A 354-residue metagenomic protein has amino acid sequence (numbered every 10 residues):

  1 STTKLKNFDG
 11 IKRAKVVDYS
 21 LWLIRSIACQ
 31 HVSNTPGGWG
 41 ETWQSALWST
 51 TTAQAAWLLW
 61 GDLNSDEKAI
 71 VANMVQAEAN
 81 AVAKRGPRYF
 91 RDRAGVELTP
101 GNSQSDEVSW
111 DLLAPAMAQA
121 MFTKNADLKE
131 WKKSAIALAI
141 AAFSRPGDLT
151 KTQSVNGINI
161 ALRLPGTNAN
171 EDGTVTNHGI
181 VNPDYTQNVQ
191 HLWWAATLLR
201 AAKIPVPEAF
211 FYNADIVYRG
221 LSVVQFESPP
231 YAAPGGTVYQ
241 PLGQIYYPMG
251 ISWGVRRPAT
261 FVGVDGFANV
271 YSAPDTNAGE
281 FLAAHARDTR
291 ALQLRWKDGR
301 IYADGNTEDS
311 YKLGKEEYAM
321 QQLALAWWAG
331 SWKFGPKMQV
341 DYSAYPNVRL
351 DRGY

Functional and structural regions predicted by a protein language model:
S1, M121, K129-A142, N177 (+4 more regions): Terminal, non-catalytic domain-edge segments
S1-A214, V223-S228, Q240, Q244-A259: Aromatic-lined, polymer-binding surfaces characteristic of secreted/periplasmic polysaccharide-degrading enzymes
R13-S33, E78, P230, P234-I245 (+4 more regions): Long, compositionally biased, intrinsically disordered segments
Y218: Histidine-centered metal-binding segments
